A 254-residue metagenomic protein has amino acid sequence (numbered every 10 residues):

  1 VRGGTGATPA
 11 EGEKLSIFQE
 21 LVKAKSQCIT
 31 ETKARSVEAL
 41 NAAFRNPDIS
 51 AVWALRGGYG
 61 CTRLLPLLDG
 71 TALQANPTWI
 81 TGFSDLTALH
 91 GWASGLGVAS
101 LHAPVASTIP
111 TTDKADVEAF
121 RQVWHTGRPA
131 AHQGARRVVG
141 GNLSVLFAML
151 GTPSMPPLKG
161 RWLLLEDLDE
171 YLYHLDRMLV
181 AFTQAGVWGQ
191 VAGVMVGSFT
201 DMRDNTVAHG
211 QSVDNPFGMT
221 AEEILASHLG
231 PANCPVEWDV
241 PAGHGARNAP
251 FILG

Functional and structural regions predicted by a protein language model:
V1-D48: ATP/NTP phosphate-donor binding region
E13, D48, L73-W79, V98 (+2 more regions): A short helix->loop->beta-strand "cap" motif at the edges of active sites that frequently abuts
A51-T62, L67, F83: N-terminal glycine-rich "phosphate-gripper" loop used for MgATP/nucleotide binding and carboxylate activation
L68-W92, A99-V105, P235: Short, acidic/small-residue loops that bind anionic groups at enzyme active sites
G97-G151: Conserved anion/nucleotide-ligand pocket segment
P157-T220: Internal helical hairpin/lid segments
S198-G254: ATP/nucleoside-binding phosphotransfer catalytic cores, i.e., glycine-rich phosphate-binding loops
